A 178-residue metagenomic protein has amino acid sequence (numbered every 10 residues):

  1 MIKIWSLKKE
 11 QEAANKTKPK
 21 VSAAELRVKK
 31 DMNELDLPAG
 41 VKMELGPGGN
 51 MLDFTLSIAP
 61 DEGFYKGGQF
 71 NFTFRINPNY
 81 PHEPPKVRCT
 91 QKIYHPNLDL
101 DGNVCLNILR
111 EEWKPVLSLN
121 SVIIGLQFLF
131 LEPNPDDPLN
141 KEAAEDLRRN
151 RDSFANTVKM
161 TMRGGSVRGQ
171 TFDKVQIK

Functional and structural regions predicted by a protein language model:
M1-K178: UBC/E2-like fold recognition across ubiquitin and ubiquitin-like conjugation systems, capturing catalytically active
